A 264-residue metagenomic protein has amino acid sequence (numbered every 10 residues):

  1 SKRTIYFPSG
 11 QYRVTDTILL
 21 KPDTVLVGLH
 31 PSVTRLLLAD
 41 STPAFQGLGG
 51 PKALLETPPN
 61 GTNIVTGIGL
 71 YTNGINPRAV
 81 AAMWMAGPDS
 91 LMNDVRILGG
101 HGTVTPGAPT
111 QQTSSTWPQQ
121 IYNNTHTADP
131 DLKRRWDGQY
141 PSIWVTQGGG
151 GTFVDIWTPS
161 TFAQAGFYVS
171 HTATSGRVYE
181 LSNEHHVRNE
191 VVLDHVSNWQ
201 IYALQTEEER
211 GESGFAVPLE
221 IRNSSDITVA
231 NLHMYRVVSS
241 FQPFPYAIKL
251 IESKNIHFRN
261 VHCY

Functional and structural regions predicted by a protein language model:
S1-Y264: Extracellular/periplasmic carbohydrate-active domains that bind, remodel, or depolymerize complex polysaccharides
